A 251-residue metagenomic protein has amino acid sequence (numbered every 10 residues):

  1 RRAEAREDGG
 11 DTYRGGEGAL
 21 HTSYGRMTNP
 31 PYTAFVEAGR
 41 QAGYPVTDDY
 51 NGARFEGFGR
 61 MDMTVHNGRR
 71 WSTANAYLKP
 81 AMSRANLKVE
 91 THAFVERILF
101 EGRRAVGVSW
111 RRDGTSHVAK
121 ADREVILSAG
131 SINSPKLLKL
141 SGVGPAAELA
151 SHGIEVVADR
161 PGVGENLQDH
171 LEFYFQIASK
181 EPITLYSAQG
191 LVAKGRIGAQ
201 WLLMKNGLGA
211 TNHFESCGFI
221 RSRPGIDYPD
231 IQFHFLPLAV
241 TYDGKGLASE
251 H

Functional and structural regions predicted by a protein language model:
R1-A105, S109-R111, Y174-G198: Conserved redox-cofactor binding core of oxidoreductases
G16-G18, T91-F94, R104, P145 (+5 more regions): Residues that flank catalytic or metal-binding motifs in active/ligand-binding sites
P30-Y32, K136, D243-G244: Short helix/loop capping segments that flank catalytic or ligand/cofactor-binding pockets
T47, K88-E90, E155-D159, H234: General small-molecule cofactor/ligand-binding pocket signal
L87-K88, V118, R123-V125, C217 (+1 more regions): Beta-sheet entry/capping signal
I98, G107-I197, G207-L208: Glycine-rich loop(s) and the adjacent beta-strand/alpha-helix scaffold that form part
R103-A105, D113-T115, P224-Y228: Short, solvent-exposed loop/turn segments that connect beta-strands within catalytic domains and beta-strand-rich
Q176-H251: FAD cofactor-binding and catalytic pocket of flavoenzymes
